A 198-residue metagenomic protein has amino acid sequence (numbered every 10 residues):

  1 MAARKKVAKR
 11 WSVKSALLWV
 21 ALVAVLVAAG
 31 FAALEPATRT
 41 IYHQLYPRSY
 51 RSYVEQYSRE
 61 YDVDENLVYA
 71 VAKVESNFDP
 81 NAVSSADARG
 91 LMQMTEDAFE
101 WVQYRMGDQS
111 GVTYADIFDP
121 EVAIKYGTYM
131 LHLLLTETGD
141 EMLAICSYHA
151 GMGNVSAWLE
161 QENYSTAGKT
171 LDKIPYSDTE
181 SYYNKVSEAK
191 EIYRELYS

Functional and structural regions predicted by a protein language model:
M1-V13: N-terminal Lys/Arg-rich, disordered targeting/topogenic segments
S15-L34: Hydrophobic membrane-insertion alpha-helices, especially the h-region of bacterial N-terminal signal peptides
A32-S198: Catalytic glycan-binding domains that act on GlcNAc-containing polysaccharides
